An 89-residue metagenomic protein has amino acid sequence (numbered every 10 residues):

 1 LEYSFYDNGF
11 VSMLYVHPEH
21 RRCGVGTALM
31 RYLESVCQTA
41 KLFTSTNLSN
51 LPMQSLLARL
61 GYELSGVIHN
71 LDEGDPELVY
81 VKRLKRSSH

Functional and structural regions predicted by a protein language model:
L1-M13, H17-E19, M30, N70 (+1 more regions): Acetyl-CoA-dependent GNAT
N8-S12, L51-H69: Conserved N-terminal glycine/acidic-rich loop preference
V16, R22-S35, S55-R59: Conserved acetyl-CoA-binding loop-helix of GNAT-fold acetyltransferases
V36-L48: Conserved GNAT acetyl-CoA-binding A-motif
Q38, P52, G74-P76: Short secondary-structure boundary/hinge segments and terminal tails
F43-S45, E63-V79: Conserved catalytic-core motifs of GNAT/GCN5-like acyltransferases
R83-H89: Generic C-terminal helix-cap and adjacent flexible tail
